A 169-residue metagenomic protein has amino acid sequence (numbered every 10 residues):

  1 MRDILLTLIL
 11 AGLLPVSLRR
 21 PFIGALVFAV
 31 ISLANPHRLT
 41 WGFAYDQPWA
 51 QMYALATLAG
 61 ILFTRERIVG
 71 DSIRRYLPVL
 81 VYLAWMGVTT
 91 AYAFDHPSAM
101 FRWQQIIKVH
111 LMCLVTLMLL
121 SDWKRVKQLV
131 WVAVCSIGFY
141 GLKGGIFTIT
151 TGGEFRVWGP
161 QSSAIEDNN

Functional and structural regions predicted by a protein language model:
M1-V88, P97-F101, M118-S136: Transmembrane signal-anchor hairpin modules in multi-pass inner-membrane enzymes, especially those that act on
V16, L83-A93, V115-N169: Hydrophobic alpha-helical transmembrane segments
P36-H37, V109-C113, G141: Hydrophobic transmembrane alpha-helices of multi-pass small-molecule transporters
W41-F43, H110, W158: Juxtamembrane helix-loop transition sites at the ends of transmembrane segments in multi-pass membrane proteins
L55, K108-M112, F147: Short amphipathic alpha-helical "recognition" segments used for binding
S98-Q105, G159-S163: Non-cytosolic membrane-interface motifs at loop->transmembrane helix junctions
Q105-K108, V134: Hydrophobic alpha-helical segments of small multi-pass membrane proteins
